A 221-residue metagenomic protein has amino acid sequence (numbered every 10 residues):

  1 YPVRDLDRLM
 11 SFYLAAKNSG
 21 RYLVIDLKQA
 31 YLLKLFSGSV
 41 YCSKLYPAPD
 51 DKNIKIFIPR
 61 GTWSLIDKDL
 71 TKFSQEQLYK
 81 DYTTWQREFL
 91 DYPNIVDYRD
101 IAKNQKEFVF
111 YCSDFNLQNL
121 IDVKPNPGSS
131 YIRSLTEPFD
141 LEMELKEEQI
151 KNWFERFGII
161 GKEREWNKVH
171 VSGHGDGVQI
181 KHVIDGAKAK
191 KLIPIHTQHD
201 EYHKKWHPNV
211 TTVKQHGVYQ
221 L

Functional and structural regions predicted by a protein language model:
Y1-L221: Acidic/His-rich, metal-assisted hydrolase cores and their charged scaffolds
